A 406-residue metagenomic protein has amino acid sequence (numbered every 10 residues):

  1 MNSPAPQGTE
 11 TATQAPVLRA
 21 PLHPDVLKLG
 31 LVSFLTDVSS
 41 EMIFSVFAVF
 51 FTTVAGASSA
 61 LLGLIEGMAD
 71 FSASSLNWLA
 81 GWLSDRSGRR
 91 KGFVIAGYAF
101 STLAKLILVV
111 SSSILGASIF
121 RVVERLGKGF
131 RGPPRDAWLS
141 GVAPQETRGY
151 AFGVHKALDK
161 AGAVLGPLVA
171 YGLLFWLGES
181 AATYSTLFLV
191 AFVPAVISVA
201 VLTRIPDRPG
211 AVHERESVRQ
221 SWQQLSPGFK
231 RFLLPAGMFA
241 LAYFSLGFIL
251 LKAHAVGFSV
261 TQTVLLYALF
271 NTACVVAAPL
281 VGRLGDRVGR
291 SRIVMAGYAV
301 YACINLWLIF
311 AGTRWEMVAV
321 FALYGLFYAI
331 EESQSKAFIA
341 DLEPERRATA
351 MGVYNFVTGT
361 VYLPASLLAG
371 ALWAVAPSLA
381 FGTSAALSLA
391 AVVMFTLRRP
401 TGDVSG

Functional and structural regions predicted by a protein language model:
N2-V26, D207-A236: Juxtamembrane intracellular "pre-TM" segments in multi-pass secondary transporters
P16-S74, F229-L266: Helix-loop boundary and gating motifs at the non-cytosolic
V49-V54, L165-T183, P364-L379: Transmembrane alpha-helix termini and helix-breaking/packing motifs in multi-pass membrane transporters
L76-R89, L174, A277-G289, W373: Helix-to-loop junctions at the C-terminal end of transmembrane segments in multipass secondary transporters
G92-L106, F192, R292-W307: Structural signature of the two symmetry-related core transmembrane helices
F120-A161: Cytoplasmic helix-loop-helix junction between adjacent transmembrane helices in 12-TM secondary transporters
G153-A170, N355-A365: Glycine-rich segments within core transmembrane alpha-helices of 12-TM secondary carriers
F192-V212, A391-R399: C-terminal membrane-cytosol helix-exit motif in multi-pass small-molecule transporters
